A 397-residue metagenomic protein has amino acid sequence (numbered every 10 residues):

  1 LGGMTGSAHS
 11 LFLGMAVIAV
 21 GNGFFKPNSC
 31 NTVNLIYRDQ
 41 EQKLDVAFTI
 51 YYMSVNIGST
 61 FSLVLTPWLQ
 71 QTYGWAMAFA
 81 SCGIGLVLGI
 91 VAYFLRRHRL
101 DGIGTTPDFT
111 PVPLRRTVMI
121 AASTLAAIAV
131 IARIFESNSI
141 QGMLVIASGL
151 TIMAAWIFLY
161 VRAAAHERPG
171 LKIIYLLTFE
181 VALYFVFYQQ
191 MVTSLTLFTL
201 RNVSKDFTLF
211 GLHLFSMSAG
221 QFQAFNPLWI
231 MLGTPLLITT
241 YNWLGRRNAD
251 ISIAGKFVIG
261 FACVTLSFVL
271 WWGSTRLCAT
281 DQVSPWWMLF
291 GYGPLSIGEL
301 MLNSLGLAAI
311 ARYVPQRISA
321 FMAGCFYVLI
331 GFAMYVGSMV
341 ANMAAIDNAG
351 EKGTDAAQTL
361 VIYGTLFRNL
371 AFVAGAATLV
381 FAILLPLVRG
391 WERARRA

Functional and structural regions predicted by a protein language model:
L1-F12, I259-T280: C-terminal ends and interior cores of transmembrane alpha-helices in multi-pass membrane transporters/permeases
H9-F25, T178, T280-M301: Hydrophobic core of transmembrane alpha-helices in multi-pass small-molecule transporters, especially MFS/SLC-type
F24-R38, L300-P315: Intracellular juxtamembrane helix-capping segments at the cytosolic ends of symmetry-related transmembrane helices
D39, Q70-T196, L200-D206, N242-R247 (+2 more regions): Intracellular loop-helix junctions on the cytosolic face of multi-pass helical membrane proteins
D39-Y51, F79, S216-M217, P285 (+2 more regions): Loop-to-transmembrane helix entry/capping segments in MFS-fold secondary transporters and related SLC/MFSD carriers
K43-L63, Q70, A78, G83-Y93 (+3 more regions): Glycine-rich segments within core transmembrane alpha-helices of 12-TM secondary carriers
W68-I84, A132-L144, A249-G255, V283 (+1 more regions): A membrane-interface helix-boundary motif in multi-pass transporters
L95, A147-W156, F210-R246, G260-F268: Transmembrane alpha-helices of Major Facilitator/SLC transporters
